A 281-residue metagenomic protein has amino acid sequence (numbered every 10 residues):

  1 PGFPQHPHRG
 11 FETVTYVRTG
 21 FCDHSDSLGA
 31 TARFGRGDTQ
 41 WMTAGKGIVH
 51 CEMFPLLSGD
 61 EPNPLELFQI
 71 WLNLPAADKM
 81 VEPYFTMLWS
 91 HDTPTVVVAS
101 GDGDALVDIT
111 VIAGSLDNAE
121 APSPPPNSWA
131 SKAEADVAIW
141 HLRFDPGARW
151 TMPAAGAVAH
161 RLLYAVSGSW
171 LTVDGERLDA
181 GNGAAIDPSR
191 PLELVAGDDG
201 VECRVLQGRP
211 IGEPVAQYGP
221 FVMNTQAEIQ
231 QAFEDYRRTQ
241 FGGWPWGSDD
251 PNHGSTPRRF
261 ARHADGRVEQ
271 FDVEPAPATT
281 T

Functional and structural regions predicted by a protein language model:
P1-T281: Jelly-roll (double-stranded beta-helix
